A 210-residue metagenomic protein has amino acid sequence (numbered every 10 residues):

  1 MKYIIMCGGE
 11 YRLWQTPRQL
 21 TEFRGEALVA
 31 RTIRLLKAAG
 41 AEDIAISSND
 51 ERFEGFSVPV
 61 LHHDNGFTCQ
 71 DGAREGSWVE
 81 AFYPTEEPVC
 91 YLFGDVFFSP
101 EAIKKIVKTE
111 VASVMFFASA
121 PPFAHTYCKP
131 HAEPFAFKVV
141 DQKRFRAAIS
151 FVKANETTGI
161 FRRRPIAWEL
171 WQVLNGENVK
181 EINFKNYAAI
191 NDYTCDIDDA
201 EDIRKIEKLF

Functional and structural regions predicted by a protein language model:
M1-T16: N-terminal nucleotide-binding beta1-loop-alpha1 segment
K2-M6, V29, D43-I44: Hydrophobic targeting segments
P17-E22: Short glycine-enriched, charge-decorated loop/helix-capping segments at active-site entrances that position
E26-E42: A short, N-terminal amphipathic alpha-helix
S47-F53: Short, polar loop motifs at secondary-structure junctions
G55-Y91, F97-E101: Short phosphate-binding loop-to-helix
F98-N191: Conserved core of the sugar-phosphate nucleotidyltransferase
K185-F210: C-terminal catalytic/acceptor-binding lobe
